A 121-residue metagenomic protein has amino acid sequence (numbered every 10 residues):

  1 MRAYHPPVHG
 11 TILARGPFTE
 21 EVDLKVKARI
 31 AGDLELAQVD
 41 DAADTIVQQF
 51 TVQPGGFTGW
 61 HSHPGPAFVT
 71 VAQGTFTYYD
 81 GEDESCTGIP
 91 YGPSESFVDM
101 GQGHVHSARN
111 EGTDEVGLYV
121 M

Functional and structural regions predicted by a protein language model:
M1-D44, T87-P90: A short, N-terminal "cap"/entry segment at the start of jelly-roll beta-barrel domains of the cupin/DSBH fold
G32-D33, D40-P64: Short, surface-exposed binding/anchoring microloops in extracellular/periplasmic proteins
V52, G81-G103: Short acidic-glycine-tyrosine-enriched beta hairpin
F57-G59, T77, E95-R109: Histidine-centered metal-chelating micro-motifs
T58-H63, D80, G88-I89, R109-N110: Short histidine-centered beta-strand/loop micro-motifs that create catalytic or ligand/metal-coordination sites
H63-E84: Glycine- and acidic-residue-biased ligand/ion/polar-headgroup-sensing regions
Y91-G92, G101-M121: Ligand-binding loop in jelly-roll beta-barrel domains
